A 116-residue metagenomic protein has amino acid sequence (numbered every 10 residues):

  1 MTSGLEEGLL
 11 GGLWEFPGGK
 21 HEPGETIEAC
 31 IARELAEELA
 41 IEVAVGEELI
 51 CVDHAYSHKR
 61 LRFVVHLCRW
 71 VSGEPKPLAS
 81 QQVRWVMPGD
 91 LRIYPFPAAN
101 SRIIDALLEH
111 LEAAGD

Functional and structural regions predicted by a protein language model:
M1-E15, V43-A44: N-terminal strand-loop-strand
T2-L5, G19, H66, V86-P88: Generic beta-structure capping elements
E6-E7, E22-P23, R69-G73: Short, charged/polar surface micro-motifs in flexible loops or helix N-caps
L9-L10, L61, A79-S80: A short beta-loop-beta micro-motif enriched in histidine and acidic residues
E15, R60, R84-W85: Short aromatic/basic micro-patch
F16-I50, M87: The catalytic Nudix box helix
A36, A40-E74: Active-site segment of metal-dependent pyrophosphate-handling enzymes, primarily the Nudix hydrolase catalytic core
L67-H110: NUDIX/MutT-family hydrolases
